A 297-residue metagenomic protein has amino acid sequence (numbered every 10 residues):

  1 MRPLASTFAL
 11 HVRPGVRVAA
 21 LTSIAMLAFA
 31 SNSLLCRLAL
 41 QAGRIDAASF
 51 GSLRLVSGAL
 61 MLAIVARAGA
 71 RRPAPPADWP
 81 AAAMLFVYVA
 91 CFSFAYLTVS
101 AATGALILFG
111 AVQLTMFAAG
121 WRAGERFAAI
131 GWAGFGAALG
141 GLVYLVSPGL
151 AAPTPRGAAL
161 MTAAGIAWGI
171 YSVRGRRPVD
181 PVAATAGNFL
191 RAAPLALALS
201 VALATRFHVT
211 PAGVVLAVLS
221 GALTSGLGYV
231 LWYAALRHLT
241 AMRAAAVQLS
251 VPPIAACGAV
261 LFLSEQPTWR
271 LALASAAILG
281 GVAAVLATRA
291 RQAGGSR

Functional and structural regions predicted by a protein language model:
M1-S52, A83, A90-C91, G140 (+3 more regions): Glycine-/small-residue-enriched transmembrane alpha-helix faces in small-molecule transporters and effluxers
R17-A20, A48-I64, G131-A137, R156 (+5 more regions): Hydrophobic alpha-helical transmembrane segments of multi-pass integral membrane proteins, especially transporters
A28, G69-F109, M116-F117, A137-Y144 (+1 more regions): Specific transmembrane alpha-helical segments of multi-pass solute transporters/efflux pumps, especially DMT/EamA
A30, L34, V56, A63 (+11 more regions): Hydrophobic/small/kink-forming positions within alpha-helical transmembrane segments of polytopic membrane proteins
L34-D46, L97, V143-R156, S200-V218 (+2 more regions): Membrane-interface helix termini and inter-helical loops of multi-pass transporters
A39, F50, R54, A95 (+6 more regions): Hydrophobic/aromatic residues within transmembrane alpha-helices of multi-pass small-molecule transporters
S49-L60, L85, S93-R126, A164 (+1 more regions): Specific alpha-helical transmembrane segments that line the substrate/conduction pathway and gating interfaces
L62, L85, F127-S147, A164 (+4 more regions): Hydrophobic transmembrane alpha-helices of multi-pass small-molecule transport proteins
